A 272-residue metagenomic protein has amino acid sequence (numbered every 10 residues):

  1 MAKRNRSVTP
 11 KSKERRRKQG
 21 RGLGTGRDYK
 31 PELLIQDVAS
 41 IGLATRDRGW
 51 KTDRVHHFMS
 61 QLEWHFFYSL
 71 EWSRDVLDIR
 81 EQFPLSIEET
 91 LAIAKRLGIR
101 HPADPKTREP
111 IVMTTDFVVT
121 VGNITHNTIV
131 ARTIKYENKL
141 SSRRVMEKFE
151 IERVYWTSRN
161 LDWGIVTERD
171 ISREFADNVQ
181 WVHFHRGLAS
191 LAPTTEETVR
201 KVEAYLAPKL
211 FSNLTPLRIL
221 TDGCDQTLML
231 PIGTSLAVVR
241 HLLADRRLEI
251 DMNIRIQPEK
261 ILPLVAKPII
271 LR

Functional and structural regions predicted by a protein language model:
M1-R272: Electrostatic, structured charged patches in enzyme active sites and in nucleic-acid/phosphate-binding
